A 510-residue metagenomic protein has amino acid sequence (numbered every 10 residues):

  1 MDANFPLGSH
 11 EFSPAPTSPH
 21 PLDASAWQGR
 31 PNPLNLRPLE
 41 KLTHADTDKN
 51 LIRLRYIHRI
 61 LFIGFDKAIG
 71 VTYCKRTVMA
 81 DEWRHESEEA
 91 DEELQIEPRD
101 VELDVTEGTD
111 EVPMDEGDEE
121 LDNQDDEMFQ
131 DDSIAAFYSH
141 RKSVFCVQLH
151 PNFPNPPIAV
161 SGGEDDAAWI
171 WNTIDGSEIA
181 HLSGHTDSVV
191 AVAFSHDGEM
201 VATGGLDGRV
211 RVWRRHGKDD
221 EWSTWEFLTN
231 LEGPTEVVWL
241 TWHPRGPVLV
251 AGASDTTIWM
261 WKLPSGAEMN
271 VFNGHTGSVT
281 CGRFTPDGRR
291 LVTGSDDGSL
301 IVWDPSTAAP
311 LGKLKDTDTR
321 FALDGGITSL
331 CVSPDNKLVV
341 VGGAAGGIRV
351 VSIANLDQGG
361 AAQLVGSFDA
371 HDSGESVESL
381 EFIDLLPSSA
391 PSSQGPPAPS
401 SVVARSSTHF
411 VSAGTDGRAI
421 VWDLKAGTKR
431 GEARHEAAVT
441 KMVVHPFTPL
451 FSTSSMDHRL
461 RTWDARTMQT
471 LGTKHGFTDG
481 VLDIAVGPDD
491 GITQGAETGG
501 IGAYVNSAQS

Functional and structural regions predicted by a protein language model:
F5-G8, F62-I134: Acidic, serine/threonine-rich intrinsically disordered low-complexity regions
S133-F137, S177-L182, E226-N230, A267-F272 (+4 more regions): A short beta-strand motif characteristic of beta-propeller blades
F137-V144, S183-V189, N230-V237, N273-V279 (+4 more regions): WD40/WD-repeat beta-propeller blade N-cap
Q148-P156, A193-G198, T241-G246, G252 (+7 more regions): Loop/turn segments within WD40 beta-propeller blades
G162-D165, T203-D207, G252-D255, G294-D297 (+5 more regions): Conserved strand-to-loop turn within each blade of WD40 beta-propeller repeats
A168-W171, V210-R214, I258-K262, L300-D304 (+4 more regions): WD40-repeat beta-propellers
R214-E221, S306-A308, S352-G360, N506-S510: Short loop/turn segments immediately following beta-strands, especially the blade-tip and inter-blade linker loops
V481-S510: Blade-level signature of beta-propeller repeat domains, shared across WD40, Kelch, NHL, RCC1 and BNR/Asp-box propellers
